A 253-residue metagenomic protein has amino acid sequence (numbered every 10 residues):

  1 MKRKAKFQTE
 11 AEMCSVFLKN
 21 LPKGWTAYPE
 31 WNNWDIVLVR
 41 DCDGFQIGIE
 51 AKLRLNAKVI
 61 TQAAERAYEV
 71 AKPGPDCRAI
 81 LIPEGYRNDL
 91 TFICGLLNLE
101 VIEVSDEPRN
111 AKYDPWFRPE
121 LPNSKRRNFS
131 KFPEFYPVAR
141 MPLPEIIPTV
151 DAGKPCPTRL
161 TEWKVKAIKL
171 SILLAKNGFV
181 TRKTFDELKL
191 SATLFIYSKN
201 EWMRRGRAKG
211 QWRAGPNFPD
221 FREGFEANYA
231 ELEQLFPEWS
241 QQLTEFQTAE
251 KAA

Functional and structural regions predicted by a protein language model:
M1-W34, V39-D43, N88, G95-E120 (+1 more regions): Acidic-basic catalytic patches of nuclease active cores, encompassing PD-(D/E)XK and other metal-cofactor nuclease
A5, A51-R54, T158: Conserved aromatic-histidine-acidic binding/catalytic patches
E12, W31, K58-T61, N88 (+1 more regions): Short, well-structured alpha-helical interface segments that form or flank functional binding sites
F17, I36-L38, C42-L55, E65-R66 (+1 more regions): Conserved catalytic cores of phosphodiester-cleaving nucleases, focusing on short active-site segments
L18, A67-A71, L174: N-terminal cationic-hydrophobic initiation segments that often serve targeting/anchoring roles
L21-P22, D41-D43, E69-G74, W163: Flexible, charged surface loops at secondary-structure boundaries
L53-D106: Catalytic cores of nucleic-acid endonucleases
I93-A253: Non-catalytic C-terminal interaction segments of nucleic acid-processing enzymes
